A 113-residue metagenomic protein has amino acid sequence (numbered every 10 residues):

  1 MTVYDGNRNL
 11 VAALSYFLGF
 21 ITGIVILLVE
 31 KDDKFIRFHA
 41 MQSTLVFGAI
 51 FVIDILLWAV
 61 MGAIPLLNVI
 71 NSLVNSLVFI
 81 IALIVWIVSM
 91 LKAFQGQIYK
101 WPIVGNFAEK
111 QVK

Functional and structural regions predicted by a protein language model:
M1-L45, A49, L91-K113: Membrane-interface extramembranous regions at the lipid-water interface
A12-V29, S43-S89: Hydrophobic alpha-helical transmembrane segments in multi-pass membrane proteins
